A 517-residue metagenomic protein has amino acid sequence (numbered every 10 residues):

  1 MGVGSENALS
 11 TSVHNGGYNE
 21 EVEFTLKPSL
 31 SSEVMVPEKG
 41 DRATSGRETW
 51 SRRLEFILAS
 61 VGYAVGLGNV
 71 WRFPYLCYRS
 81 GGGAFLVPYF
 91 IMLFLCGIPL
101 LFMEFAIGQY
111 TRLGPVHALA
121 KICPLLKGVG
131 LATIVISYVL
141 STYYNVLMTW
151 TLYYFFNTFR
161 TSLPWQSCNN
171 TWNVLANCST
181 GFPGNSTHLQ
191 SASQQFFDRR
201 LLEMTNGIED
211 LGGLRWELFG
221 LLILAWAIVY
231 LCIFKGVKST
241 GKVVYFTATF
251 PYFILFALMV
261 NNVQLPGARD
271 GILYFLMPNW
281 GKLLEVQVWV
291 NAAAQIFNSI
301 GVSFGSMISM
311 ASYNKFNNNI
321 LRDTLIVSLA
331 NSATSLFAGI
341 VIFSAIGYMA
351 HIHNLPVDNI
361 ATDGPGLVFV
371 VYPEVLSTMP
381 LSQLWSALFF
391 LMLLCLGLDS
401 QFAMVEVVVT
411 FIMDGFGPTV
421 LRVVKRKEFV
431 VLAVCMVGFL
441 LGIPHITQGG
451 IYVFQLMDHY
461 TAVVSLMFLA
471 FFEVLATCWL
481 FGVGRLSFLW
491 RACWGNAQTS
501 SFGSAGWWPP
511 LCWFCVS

Functional and structural regions predicted by a protein language model:
G2-G4, G17-W50, I57, V237 (+4 more regions): Membrane-embedded translocation segments of transport machinery
G2-W71, L100-F105, G128, V174-W216: Membrane-interface "cap" regions at the ends of multi-pass membrane proteins
V34-E38, R72-V87, F102-L131, T151-N169 (+5 more regions): Flexible loop linkers connecting adjacent transmembrane helices in multi-pass alpha-helical membrane transporters
R52-I91, F102-M103, I228, I233-S239 (+3 more regions): Transmembrane helix-boundary motif of multi-pass solute transporters/channels
L58-G68, L140, N145, P183-L202 (+7 more regions): Hydrophobic, membrane-embedded alpha-helices of multi-pass small-molecule transporters
L76-S80, I122-M148, G207-G212, L224-Y245 (+3 more regions): Membrane-water interface regions at transmembrane-helix termini and the short interhelical loops of multi-pass membrane
N145-D210, A268-K282, M349-P373, F468-F471 (+1 more regions): Extracellular/lumenal N-termini and interhelical loops of multi-pass eukaryotic membrane proteins
F416-V434, H459-S517: C-terminal membrane-solvent junction of multi-pass transporters and transport-like membrane proteins
